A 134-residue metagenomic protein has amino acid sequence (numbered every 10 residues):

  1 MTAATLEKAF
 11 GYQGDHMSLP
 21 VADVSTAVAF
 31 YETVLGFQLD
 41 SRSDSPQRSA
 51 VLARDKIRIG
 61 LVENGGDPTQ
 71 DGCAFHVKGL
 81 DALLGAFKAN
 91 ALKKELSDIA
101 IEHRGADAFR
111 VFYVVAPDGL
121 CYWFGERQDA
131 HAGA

Functional and structural regions predicted by a protein language model:
M1-T26, D71-C73, G125-A134: N-terminal beta-strand motif that seeds the catalytic metal site of vicinal oxygen chelate
Y12, Q47, P68, D107-F109: Loop/turn position at the start of each blade in beta-propeller repeats
V21-S25, C73-C121, A132: Vicinal oxygen chelate
D23-Q38: Amphipathic alpha-helical segments
E32-T33, A53, K88: Alpha-helical segments within the soluble intracellular
F37-S43, A100-G105: Short linear motifs in intrinsically disordered
Q38-G72, C121-E126: Conserved short beta-strand elements that form part of the metal-binding/catalytic scaffold of enzyme active sites
